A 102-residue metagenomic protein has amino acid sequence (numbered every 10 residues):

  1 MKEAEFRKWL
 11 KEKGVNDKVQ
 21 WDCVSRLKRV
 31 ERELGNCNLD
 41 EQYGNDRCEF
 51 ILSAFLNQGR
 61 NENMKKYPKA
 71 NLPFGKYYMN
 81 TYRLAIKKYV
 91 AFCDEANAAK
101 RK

Functional and structural regions predicted by a protein language model:
W9: Surface-exposed, Lys/Arg-rich phosphate-binding patches that contact polyanionic backbones
V15-N97: Non-catalytic DNA-binding core/recognition domains of DNA-processing enzymes
